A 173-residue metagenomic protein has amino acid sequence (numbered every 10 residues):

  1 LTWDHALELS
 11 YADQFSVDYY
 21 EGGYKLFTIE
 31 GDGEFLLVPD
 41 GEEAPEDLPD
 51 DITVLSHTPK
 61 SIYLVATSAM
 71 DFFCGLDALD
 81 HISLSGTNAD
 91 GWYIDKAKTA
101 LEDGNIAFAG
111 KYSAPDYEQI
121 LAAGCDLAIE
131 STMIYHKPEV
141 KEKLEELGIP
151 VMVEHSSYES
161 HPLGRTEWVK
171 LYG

Functional and structural regions predicted by a protein language model:
L1-L7: Short Lys/Arg-enriched alpha/beta "domain-start" segment
S10-V17: Short edge beta-strands and adjacent beta->alpha junctions
V17, V38, V54, V65 (+3 more regions): Extended aliphatic helical segments
G23-L121, L127-I134: A short, structured surface patch at a secondary-structure boundary
S61, N105, E118, A122-G173: Extracytoplasmic substrate-binding proteins
